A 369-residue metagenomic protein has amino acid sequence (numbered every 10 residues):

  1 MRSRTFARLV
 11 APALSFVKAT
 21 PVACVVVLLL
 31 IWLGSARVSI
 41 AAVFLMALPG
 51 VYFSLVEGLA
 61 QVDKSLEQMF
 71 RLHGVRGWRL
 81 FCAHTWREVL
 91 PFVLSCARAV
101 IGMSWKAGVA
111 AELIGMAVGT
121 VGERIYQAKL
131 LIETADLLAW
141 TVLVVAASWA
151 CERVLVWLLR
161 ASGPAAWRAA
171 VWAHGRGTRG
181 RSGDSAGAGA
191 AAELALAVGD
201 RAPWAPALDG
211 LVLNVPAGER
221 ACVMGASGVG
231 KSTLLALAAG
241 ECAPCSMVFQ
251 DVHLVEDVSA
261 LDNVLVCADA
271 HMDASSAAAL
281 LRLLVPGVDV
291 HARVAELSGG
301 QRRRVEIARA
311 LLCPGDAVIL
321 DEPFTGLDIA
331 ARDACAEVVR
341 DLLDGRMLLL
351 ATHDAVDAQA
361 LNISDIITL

Functional and structural regions predicted by a protein language model:
A41, L45, W78-A111: Transmembrane alpha-helices
R71, A274-D289: Conserved ABC ATPase "signature" region
M224-A226: The feature captures the beta-strand-to-loop junction immediately N-terminal to the Walker
R293, E322-P323: Walker B catalytic motif
R293-L297, Q301: Conserved ABC ATPase signature
I307: Hydrophobic anchor residue at the start of the ABC signature
D321, D328: ABC-family nucleotide-binding domains
